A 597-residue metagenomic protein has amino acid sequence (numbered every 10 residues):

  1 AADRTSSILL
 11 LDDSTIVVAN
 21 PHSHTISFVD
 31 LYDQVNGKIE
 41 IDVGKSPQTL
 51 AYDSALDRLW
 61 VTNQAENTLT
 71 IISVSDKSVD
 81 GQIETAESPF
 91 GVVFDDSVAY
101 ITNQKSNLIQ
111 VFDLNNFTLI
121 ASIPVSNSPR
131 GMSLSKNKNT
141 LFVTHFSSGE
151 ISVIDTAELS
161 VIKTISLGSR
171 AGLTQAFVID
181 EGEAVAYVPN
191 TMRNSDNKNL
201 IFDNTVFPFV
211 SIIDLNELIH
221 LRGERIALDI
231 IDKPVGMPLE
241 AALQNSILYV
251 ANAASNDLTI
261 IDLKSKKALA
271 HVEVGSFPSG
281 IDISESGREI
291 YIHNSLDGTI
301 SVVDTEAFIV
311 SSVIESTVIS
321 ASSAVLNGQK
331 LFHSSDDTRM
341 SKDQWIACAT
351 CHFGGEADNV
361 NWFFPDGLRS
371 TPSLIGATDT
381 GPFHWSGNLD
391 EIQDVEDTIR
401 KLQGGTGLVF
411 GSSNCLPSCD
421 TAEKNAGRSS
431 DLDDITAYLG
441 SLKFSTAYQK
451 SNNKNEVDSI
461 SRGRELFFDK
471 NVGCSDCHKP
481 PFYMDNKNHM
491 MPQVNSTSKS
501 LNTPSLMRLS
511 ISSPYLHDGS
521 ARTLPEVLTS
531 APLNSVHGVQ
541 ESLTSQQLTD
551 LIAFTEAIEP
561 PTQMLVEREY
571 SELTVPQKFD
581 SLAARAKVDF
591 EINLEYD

Functional and structural regions predicted by a protein language model:
A1, V35-I41, S78-I83, T118-I123 (+4 more regions): A short beta-strand motif characteristic of beta-propeller blades
A1, V43, T85, V125 (+4 more regions): Conserved loop/turn at the beginning of each blade in beta-propeller domains
A1-T25, G236-L239: Beta-strand-rich domains and repeat architectures in extracellular enzymes and scaffolds, especially beta-propellers
T15, R58, V98-Y100, T140 (+3 more regions): Conserved core beta-strand positions within WD40 beta-propeller blades
H24, Q34-V35, D57, N67 (+10 more regions): Short coil/turn linkers that define WD40 beta-propeller blade boundaries
S135, S147, I154-T156, G172-F202 (+2 more regions): Periplasmic c-type cytochrome electron-transfer domains
